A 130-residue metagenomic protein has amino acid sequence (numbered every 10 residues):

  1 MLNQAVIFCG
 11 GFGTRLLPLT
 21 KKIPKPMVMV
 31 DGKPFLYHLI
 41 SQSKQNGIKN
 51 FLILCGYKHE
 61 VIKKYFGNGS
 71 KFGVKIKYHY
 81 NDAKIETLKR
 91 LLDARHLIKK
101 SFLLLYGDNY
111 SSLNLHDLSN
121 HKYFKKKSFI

Functional and structural regions predicted by a protein language model:
M1-E60: N-terminal glycine-rich phosphate-binding loop and ensuing alpha1 helix
R15, L19, Y65, L113: Residues that scaffold the ATP/ADP-binding catalytic core of kinase and kinase-like folds
P34, H38, K58, Y65-F66 (+2 more regions): Charge-rich, low-complexity amphipathic helices in intrinsically disordered tails/linkers adjacent to domains
Q42, N46, Y65, N109: Short alpha-helical functional segments enriched in proximate histidine and acidic residues
K63, S70-I130: Conserved beta-loop-beta/alpha segment of the NTase-like Rossmann-fold superfamily that binds/positions NTPs
